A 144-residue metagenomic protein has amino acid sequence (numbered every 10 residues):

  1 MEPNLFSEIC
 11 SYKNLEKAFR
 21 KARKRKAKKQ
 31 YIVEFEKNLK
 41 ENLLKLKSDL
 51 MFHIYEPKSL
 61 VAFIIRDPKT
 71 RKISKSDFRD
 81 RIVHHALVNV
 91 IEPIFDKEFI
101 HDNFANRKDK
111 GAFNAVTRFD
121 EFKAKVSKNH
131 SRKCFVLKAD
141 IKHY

Functional and structural regions predicted by a protein language model:
M1-L44: Non-catalytic, polymerase-adjacent accessory regions of viral genome-replication enzymes
P3-L5, V90-Y144: Active-site-proximal segment of RNA-dependent polymerases
R20-A27, I64-R66, F95-F99: Short acidic (Asp/Glu) and glycine-rich catalytic loops that position anionic groups and cofactors
I32-E36, K72-D77, R81, A105 (+2 more regions): Short, charged/polar micro-motifs that form catalytic or ligand-binding hotspots
E36-S59: Amphipathic alpha-helical blocks
Y55-K69: A short glycine/small-residue-enriched secondary-structure motif
R71-I100: Conserved pre-motif C helix in the palm subdomain of viral-like polymerases
